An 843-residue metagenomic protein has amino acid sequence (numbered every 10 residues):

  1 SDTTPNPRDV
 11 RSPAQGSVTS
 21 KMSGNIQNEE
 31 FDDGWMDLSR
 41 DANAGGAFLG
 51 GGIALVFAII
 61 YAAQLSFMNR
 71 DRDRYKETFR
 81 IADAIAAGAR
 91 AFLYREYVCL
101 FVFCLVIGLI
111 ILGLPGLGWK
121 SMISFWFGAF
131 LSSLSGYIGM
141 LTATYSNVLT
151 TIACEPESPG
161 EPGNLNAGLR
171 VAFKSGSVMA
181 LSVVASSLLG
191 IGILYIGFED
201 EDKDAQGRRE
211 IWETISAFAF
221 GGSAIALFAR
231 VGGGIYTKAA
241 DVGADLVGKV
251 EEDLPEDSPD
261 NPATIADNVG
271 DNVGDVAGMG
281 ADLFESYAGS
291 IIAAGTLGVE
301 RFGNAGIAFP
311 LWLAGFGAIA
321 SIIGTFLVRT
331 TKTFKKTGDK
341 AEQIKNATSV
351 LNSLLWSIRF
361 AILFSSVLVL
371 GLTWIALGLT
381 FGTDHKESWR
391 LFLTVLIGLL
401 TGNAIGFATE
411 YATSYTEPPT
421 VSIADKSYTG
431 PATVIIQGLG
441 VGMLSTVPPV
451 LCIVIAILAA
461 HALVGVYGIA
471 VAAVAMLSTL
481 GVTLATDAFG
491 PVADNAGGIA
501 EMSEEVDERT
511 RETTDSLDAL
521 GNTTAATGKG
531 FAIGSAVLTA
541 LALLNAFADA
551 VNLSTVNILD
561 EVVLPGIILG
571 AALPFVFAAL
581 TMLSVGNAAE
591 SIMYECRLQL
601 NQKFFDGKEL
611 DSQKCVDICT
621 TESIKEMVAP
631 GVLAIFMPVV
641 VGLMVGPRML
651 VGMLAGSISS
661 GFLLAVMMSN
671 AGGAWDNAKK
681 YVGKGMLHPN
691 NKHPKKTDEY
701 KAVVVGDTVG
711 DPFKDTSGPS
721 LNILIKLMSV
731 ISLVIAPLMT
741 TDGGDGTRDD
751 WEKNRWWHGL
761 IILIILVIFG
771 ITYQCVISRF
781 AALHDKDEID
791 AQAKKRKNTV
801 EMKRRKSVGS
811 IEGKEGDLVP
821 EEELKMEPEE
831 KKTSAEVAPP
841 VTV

Functional and structural regions predicted by a protein language model:
D2-N6: Extreme N-terminal basic, low-complexity initiation segments that serve as generic localization/processing leaders
P7-V843: Hydrophobic packing and interface segments
